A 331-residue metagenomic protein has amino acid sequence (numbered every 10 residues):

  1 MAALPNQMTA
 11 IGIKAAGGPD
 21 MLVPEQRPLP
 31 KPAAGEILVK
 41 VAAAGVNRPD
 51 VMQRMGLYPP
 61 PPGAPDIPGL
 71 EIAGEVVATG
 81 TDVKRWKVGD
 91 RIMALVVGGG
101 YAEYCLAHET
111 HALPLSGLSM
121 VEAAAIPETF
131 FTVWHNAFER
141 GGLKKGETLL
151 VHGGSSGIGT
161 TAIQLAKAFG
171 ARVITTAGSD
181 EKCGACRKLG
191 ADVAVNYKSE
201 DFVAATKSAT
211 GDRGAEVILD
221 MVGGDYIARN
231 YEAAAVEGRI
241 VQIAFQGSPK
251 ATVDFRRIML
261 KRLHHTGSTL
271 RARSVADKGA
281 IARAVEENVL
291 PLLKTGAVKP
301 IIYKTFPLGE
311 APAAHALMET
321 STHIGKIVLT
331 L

Functional and structural regions predicted by a protein language model:
A2-N6, A276-L331: C-terminal hydrophobic helical "lid"/dimerization subdomain of Rossmann-like NAD(P)H-dependent oxidoreductases
P28-V46, L57-G99: Glycine-rich beta-strand-centered segment in the early N-terminal region that forms part of a ligand/cofactor-binding
M52, G63, R85, R91-S155 (+1 more regions): NAD(P)H dinucleotide-binding glycine-rich loop of Rossmann-like/cofactor-binding domains, especially the beta1-alpha1
R91, T148, R172, R239 (+1 more regions): Short glycine-centered segments of the SAM/dcSAM-binding site in methyltransferase folds
V151, K167-R229, A280: Adenosine-nucleotide cofactor-binding segment
G159-T160: N-terminal Rossmann-fold NAD(P) dinucleotide-binding loop
C186, D225-V298, T330-L331: Glycine-rich phosphate-binding loop and adjacent beta-alpha segment of Rossmann(oid) nucleotide-cofactor-binding
